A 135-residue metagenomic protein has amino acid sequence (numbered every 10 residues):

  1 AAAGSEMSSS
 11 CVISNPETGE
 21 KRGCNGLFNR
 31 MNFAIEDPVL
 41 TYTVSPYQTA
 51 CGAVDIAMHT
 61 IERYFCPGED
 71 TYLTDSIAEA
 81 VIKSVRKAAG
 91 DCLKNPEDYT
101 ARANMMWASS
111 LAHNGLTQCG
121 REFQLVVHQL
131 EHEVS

Functional and structural regions predicted by a protein language model:
A1-L73: A glycine/threonine-rich phosphate-anchoring loop and its flanking beta-alpha core in nucleotide/phosphate-binding
R63, P67-S135: Active-site segments that bind and position negatively charged phosphate/pyrophosphate groups
